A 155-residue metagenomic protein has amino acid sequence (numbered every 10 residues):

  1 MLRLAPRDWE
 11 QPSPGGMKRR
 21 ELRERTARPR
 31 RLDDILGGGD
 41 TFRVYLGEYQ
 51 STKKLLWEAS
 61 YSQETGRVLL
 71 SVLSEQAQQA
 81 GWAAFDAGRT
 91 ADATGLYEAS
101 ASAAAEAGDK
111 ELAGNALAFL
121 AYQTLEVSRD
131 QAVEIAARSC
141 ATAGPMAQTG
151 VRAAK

Functional and structural regions predicted by a protein language model:
M1-R3: Domain-level recognition of soluble alpha/beta enzyme cores, biased toward histidine phosphatases/phosphomutases
E10-K155: Conserved binding/catalytic microenvironments
